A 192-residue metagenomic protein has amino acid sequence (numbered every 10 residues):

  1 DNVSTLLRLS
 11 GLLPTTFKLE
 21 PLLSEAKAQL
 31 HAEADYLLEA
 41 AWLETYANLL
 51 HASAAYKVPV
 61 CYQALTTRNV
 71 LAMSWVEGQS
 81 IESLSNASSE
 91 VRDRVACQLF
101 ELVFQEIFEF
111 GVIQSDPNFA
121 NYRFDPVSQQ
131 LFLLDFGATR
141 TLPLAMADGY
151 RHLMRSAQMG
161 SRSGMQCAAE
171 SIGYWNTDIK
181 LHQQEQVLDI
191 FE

Functional and structural regions predicted by a protein language model:
D1-E192: Conserved catalytic cores of large enzyme domains
